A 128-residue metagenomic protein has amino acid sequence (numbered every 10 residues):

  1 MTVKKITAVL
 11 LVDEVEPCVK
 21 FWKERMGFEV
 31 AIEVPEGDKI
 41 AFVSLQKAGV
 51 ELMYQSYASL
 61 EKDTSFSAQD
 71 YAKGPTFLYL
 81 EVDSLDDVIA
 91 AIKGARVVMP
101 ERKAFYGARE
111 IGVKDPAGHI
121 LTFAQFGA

Functional and structural regions predicted by a protein language model:
M1-V9, E29-L80, D87-K114, Q125-A128: Vicinal oxygen chelate
E14-V15, T64: Intrinsically disordered, low-complexity regions enriched in Ser/Pro/Gly/Gln/His and often acidic
C18-K23, I92, D115-G118: Conserved active-site tyrosine of GNAT-family acetyltransferases
I120-F123: Short glycine-/small-residue motifs
